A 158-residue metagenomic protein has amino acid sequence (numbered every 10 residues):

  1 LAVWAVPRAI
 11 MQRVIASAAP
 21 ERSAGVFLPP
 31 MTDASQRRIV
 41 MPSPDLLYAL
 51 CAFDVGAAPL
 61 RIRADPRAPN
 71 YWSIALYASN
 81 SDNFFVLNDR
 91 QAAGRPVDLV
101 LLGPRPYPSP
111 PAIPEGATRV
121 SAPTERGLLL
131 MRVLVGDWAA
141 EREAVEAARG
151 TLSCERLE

Functional and structural regions predicted by a protein language model:
L1-E158: A compositional/structural signature for long, glycine/proline-rich flexible linkers and loops on extracytoplasmic
